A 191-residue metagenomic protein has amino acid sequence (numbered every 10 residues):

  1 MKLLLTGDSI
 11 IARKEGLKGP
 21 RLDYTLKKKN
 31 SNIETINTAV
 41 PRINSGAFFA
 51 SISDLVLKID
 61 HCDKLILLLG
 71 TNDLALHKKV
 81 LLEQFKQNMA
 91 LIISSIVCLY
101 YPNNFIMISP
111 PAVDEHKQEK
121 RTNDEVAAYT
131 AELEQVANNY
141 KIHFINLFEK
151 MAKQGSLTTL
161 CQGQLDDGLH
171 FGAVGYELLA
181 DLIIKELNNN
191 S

Functional and structural regions predicted by a protein language model:
M1-P41, G46-A47, S51-H61: Serine-esterase "nucleophile elbow" of acetyl-processing enzymes
L5, S9-I10, T38-I43, L67-K79 (+1 more regions): Cell-envelope and extracellular/periplasmic
T35-N37, F48, I52, H143 (+1 more regions): Histidine-centered active-site loop/cap adjacent to the catalytic His in serine esterases/O-acetyl transfer systems
L57-C62, L99-Y100, N190-S191: Glycine-rich phosphate-binding loop signature in dinucleotide/nucleotide-binding domains
I66-G70, K86-A90, F105-I108: Conserved, well-ordered alpha-helix/loop/beta-strand core segments that scaffold catalytic motifs
L81-L91, T122-T130: Charged helix-capping and loop-helix junction motifs
V97-F105: A short helix->loop->beta-strand "cap" motif at the edges of active sites that frequently abuts
D114-L147: Substrate-gating cap/lid alpha-helix
